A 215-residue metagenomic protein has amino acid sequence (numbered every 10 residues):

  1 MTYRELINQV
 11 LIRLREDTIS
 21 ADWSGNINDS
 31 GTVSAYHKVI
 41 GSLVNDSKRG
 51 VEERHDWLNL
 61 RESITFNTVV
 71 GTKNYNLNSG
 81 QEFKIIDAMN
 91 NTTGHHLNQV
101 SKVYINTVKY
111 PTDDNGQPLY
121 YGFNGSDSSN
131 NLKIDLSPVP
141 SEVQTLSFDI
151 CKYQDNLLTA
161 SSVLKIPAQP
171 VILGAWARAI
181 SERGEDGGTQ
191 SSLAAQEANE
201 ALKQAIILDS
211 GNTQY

Functional and structural regions predicted by a protein language model:
M1-Y215: Glycine-enriched, solvent-exposed interface loops adjoining structured elements
